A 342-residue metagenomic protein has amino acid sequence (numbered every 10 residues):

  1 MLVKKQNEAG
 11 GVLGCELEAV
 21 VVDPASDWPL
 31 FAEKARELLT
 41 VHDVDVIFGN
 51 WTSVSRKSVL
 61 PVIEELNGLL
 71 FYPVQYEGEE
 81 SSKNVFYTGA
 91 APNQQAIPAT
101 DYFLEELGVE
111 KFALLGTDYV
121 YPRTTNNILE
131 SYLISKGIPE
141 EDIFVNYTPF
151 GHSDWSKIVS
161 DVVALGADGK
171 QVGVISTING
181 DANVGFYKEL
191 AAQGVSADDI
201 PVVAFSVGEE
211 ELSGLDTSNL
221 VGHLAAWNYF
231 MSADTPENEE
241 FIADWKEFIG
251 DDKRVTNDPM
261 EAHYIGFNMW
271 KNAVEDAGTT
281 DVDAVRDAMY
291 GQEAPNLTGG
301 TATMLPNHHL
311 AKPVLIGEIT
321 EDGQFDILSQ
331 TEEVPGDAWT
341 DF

Functional and structural regions predicted by a protein language model:
M1, K5, L30-E37, H42 (+18 more regions): Extracytoplasmic/secreted proteins, especially bacterial periplasmic and envelope-associated proteins
M1-A19, S135-E140: Signal peptide-proximal N-terminal region of secreted/periplasmic/extracellular or secretory-lumen proteins
E8-E79, T88, Y147-W155: Beta-alpha junction/loop-to-helix N-cap segments that form part of ligand/metal-binding clefts
V22-A25, G49-T52, P73-Y76, G89-A91 (+7 more regions): Active-site-proximal beta-strand/loop segments in catalytic clefts of secreted hydrolases
E33, E77-G78, N84-Q193, S232-N238 (+1 more regions): Extracellular/periplasmic Venus flytrap/periplasmic-binding protein
L38-N50, F71-P73, K111-G116, G169-G180 (+4 more regions): Periplasmic-binding protein-like
E189-Y264, E275-G278, L328-F342: Extracellular/periplasmic periplasmic-binding protein-like sensory domains
E247-M260, M269-L328, D341: Segments of small-molecule ligand-sensing domains
